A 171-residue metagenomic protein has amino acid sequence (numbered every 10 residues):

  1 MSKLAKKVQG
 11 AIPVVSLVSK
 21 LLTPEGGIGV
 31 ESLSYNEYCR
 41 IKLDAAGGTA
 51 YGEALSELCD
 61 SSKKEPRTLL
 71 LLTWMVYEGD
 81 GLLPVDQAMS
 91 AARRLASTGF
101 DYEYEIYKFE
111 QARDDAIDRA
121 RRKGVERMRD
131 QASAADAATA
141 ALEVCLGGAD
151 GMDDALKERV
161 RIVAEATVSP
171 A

Functional and structural regions predicted by a protein language model:
M1-A171: The transition from N-terminal targeting/processing segments to the mature protein
